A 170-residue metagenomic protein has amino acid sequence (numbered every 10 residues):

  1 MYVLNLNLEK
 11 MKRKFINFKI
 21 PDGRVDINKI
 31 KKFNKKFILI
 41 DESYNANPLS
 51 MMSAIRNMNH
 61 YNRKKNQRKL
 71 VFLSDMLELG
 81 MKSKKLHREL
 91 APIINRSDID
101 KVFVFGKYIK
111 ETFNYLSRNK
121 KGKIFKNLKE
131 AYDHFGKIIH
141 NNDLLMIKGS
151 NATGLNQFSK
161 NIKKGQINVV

Functional and structural regions predicted by a protein language model:
M1-V170: ATP-dependent carboxylate-amine ligase
